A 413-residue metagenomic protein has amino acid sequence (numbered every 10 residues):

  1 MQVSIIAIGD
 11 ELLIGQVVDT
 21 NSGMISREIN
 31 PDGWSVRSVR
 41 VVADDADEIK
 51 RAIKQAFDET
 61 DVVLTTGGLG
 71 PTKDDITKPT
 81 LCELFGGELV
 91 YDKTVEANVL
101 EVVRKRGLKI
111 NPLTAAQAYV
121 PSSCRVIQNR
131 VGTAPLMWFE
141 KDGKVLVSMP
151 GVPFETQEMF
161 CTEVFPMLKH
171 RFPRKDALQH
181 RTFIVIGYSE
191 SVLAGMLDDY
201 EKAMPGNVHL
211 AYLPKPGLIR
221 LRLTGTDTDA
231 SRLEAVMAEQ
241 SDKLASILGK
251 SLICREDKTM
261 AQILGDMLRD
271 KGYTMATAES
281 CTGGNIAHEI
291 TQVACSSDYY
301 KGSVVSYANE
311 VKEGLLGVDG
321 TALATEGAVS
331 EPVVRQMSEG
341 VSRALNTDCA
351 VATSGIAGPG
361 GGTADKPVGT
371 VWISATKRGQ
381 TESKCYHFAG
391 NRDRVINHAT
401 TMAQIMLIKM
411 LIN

Functional and structural regions predicted by a protein language model:
M1-R40, S231-A235: Glycine-rich phosphate/diphosphate-binding loop of Rossmann-like nucleotide-binding domains
V3-I5, L146, M275: Conserved hydrophobic helix-helix packing surfaces used for dimerization/oligomerization
I8-D10, T65-K73, P150, T226-D227 (+1 more regions): Glycine-rich beta-strand-to-loop/alpha-helix junction loops that act as flexible
S26, N30-Q55, Y91-G132, V311-D348: Glycine-rich oxoanion-binding loops at beta->alpha junctions
A46, A230-N413: Short alpha-helical segments enriched in small residues
E48-R51, D75-R171: Proline/glycine-rich low-complexity loops and linkers
T60: An anion/phosphate-binding loop that grips the pyrophosphate of nucleotide cofactors and donors
E140-G217, R222-T224, R232-M237: Accessory alpha-helical/coil subdomains and C-terminal extensions that flank or cap enzyme catalytic cores
